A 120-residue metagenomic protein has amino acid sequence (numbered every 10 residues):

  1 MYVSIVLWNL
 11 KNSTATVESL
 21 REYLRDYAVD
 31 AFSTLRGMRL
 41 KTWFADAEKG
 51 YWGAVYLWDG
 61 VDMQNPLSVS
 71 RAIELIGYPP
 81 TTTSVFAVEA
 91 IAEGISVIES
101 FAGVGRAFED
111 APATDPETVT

Functional and structural regions predicted by a protein language model:
M1-Y51, V61-L67, P79-T120: Short S/T/G/P-rich N-terminal loop/turn motif that feeds into the first structured element of a domain
A54-W58: Conserved RNP beta-strands of RNA recognition motif
A72-P79: A common structural junction motif
